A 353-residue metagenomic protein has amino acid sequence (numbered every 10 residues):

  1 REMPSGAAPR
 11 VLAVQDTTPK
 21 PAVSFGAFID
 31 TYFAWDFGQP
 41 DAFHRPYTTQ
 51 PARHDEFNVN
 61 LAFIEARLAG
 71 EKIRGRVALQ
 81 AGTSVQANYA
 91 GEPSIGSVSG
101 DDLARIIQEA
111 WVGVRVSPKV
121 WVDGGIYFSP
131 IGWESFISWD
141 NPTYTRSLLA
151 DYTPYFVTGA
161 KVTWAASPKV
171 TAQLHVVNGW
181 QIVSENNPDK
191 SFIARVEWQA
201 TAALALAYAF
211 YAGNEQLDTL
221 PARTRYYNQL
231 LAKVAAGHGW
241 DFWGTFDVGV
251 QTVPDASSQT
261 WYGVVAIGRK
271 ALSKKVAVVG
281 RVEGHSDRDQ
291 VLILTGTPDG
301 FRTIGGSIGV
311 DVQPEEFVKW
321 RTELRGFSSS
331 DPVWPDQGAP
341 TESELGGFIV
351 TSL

Functional and structural regions predicted by a protein language model:
R1-Y47: N-terminal periplasmic/intermembrane-space "pro-region" immediately following the signal or transit peptide
A27-W35, V77-A81, G124-I126, L174-N178 (+5 more regions): Transmembrane beta-barrel strands of outer-membrane/channel proteins
D36-N58, V85-E109, V116-Q199, A207-E215 (+3 more regions): Surface-exposed coil loops of outer-membrane beta-barrel proteins
A66-G70, V114-V116, W164, W198-A200 (+5 more regions): Residue-level signature of outer-membrane beta-barrel architecture
K72-G75, K119-V122, K169-L174, A202-Y208 (+3 more regions): Repeated loop/turn-to-beta-strand initiation elements of outer-membrane beta-barrel proteins
I182-W261: Surface-exposed beta-loop-beta
F210-L217, V250, D255-S258, R269-A271 (+3 more regions): Outer membrane beta-barrel transmembrane domains
V312-P314, V318, T341-L353: Outer-membrane beta-barrel "beta-signal"
